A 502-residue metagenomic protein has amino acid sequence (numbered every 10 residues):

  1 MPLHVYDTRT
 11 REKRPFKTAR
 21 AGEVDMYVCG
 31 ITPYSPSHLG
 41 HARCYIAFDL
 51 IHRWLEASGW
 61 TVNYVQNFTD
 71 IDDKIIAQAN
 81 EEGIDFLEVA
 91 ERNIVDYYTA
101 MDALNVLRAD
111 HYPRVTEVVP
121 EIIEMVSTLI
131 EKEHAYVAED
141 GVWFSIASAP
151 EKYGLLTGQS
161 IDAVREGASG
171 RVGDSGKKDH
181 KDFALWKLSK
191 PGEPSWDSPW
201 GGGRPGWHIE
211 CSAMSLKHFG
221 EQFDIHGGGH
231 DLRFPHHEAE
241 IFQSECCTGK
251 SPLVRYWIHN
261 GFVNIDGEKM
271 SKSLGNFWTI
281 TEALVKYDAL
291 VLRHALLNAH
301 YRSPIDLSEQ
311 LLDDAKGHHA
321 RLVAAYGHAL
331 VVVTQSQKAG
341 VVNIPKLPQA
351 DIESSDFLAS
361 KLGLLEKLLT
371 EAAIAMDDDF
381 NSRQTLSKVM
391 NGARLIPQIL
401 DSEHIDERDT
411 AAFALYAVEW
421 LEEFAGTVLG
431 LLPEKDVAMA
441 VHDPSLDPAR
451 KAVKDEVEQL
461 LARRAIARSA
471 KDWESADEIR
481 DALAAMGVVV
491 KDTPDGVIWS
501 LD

Functional and structural regions predicted by a protein language model:
M1-Y34, D49, N63, P120-V332: Alpha-helical recognition segments enriched in aromatics with Gly/Pro capping that present substrate-recognition
T10-P15, A19-L107, D492-W499: N-terminal, positively charged nucleic-acid-binding surface of large information/translation enzymes
W60, H134, V488: Short phosphate-binding/catalytic loops that engage adenosine nucleotides
F68-D73, I94-Y97, L107-I122, D140-S148: Short, glycine/charge-rich beta-strand/loop segments that flank catalytic centers and engage negatively charged groups
N80-F86, D110-T116, G229-H230: The substrate-binding groove and active-site-proximal loops of carbohydrate-active enzymes, especially glycoside
K269, T279-D502: Structural preference for alpha-helix termini/caps and helix-kink/transition segments
